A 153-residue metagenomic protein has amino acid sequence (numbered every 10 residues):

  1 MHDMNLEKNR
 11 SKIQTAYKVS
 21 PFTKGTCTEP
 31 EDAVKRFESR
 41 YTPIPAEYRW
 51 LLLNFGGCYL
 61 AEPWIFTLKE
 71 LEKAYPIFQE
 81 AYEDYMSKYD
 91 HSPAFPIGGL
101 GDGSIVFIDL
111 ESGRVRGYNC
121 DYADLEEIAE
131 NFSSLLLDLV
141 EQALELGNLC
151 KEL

Functional and structural regions predicted by a protein language model:
M1-I105, C150-E152: A surface-exposed partner-binding patch
R40-T42, T67, R116-G117, A129-N131: Functionally constrained cores in energy, signaling, and assembly domains
K69-E72, N119, F132, L136: Solvent-exposed, flexible loop/coil residues
G113-A123: Intrinsically disordered, low-complexity regulatory segments enriched in Ser/Thr/Pro and charged residues
L125-L146: Compact, glycine/acidic-enriched structural inserts
